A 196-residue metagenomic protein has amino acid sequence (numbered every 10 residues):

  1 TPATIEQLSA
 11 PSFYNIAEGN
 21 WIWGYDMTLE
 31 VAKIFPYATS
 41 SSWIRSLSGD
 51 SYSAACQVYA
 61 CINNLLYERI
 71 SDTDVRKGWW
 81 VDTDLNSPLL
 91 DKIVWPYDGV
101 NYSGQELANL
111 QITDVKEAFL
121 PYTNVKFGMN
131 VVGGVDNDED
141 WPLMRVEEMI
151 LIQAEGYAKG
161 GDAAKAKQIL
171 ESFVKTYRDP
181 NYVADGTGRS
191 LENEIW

Functional and structural regions predicted by a protein language model:
T1-S41, Y67-W196: Acidic/polar-rich alpha-helix caps and helix-coil junctions
W43-I62: Short, cationic low-complexity segments
